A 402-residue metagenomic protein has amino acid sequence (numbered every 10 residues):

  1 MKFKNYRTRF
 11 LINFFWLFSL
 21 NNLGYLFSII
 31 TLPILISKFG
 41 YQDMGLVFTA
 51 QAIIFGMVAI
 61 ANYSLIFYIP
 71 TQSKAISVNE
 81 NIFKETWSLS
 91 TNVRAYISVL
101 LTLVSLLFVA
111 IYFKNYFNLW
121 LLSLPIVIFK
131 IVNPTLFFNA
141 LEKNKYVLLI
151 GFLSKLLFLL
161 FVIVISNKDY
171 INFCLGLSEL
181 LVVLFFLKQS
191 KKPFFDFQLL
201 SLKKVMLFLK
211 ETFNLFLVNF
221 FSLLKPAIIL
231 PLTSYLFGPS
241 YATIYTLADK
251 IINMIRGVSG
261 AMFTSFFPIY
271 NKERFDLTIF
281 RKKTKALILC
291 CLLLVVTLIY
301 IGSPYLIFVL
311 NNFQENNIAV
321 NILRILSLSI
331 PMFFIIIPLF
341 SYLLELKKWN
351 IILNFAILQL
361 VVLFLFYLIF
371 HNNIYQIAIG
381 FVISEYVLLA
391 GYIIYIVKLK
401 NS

Functional and structural regions predicted by a protein language model:
T8-I66, F213-S240, V296, F364 (+2 more regions): Signature of the first transmembrane helix
I12-G24, A50, F55, A59-A110 (+1 more regions): Membrane-water interface segments that mark the loop-to-transmembrane alpha-helix transition
I12-L32, V147, L153-F158, I171-S190 (+2 more regions): Transmembrane helical elements of multi-pass membrane transporters/channels
L17, N21, F48-Q51, R94 (+10 more regions): Residue-level recognition of transmembrane alpha-helices in multi-pass small-molecule transporters/permeases
Y41, V109-S123, I301-F334, Y375: Interfacial segments at transmembrane-helix termini and the short loops linking adjacent helices
N62-V78, I252-F275, Y342-E345: Helix-loop junctions and terminal segments of transmembrane helices in multi-pass membrane transport/translocation
L124, L148-F194, L358-V362, I374-K398: Hydrophobic alpha-helical transmembrane segments
V127-I150, I269, L328-N354: Membrane-interface junctions at transmembrane-helix termini in multi-pass inner-membrane proteins
